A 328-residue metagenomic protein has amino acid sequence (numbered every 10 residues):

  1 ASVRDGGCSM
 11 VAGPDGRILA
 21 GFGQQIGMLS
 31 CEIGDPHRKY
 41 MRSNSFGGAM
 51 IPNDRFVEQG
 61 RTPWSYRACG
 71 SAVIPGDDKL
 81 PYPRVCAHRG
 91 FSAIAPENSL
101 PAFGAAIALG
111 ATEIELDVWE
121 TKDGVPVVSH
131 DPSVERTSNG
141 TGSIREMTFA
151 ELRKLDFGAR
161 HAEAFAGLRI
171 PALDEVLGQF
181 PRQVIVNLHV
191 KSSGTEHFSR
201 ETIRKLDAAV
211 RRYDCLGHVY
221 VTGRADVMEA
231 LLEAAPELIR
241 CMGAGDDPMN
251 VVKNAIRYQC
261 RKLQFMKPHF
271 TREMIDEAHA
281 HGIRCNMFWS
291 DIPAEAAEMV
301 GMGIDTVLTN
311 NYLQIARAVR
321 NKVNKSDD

Functional and structural regions predicted by a protein language model:
S2-A72: C-terminal beta-strand edge segments of enzyme domains
R67-D328: Phosphate-group recognition and catalysis centered on beta-loop-alpha active-site segments
